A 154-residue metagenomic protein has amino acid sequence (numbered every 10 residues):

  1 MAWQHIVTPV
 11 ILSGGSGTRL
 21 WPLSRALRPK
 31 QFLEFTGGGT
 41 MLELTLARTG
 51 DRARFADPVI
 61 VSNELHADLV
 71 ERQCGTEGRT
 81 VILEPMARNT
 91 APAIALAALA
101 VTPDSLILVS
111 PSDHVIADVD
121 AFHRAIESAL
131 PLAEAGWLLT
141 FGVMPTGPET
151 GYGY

Functional and structural regions predicted by a protein language model:
M1-I11, P22, A26-P29, E34-A117 (+2 more regions): Conserved N-terminal catalytic core of the sugar/cofactor nucleotidyltransferase
I11-G14, P148-T150: Generic detector of intrinsically disordered, low-complexity, polar/charged segments
G14-L20: Conserved adenylation A10 loop of the ANL superfamily
D118-E149: Conserved donor-nucleotide/metal-binding helix-loop-beta segment in metal-dependent transferases, i.e., the alpha-helix
Y154: Catalytic core of tubulin tyrosine ligase-like
